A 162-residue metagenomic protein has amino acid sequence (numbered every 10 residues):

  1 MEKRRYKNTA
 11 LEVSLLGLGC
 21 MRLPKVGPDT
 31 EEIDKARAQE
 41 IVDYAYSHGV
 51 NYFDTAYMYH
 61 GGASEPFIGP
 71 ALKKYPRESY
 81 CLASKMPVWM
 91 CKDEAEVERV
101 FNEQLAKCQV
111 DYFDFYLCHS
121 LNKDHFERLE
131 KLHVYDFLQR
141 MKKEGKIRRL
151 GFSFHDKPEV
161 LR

Functional and structural regions predicted by a protein language model:
M1-Y80, K143: N-terminal binding-site loop/beta-alpha segment at the start of enzyme catalytic domains that lines or forms
E12, P24, G61, V88-M90 (+2 more regions): Surface-exposed, flexible loop/turn segments at secondary-structure boundaries
S14, K74, P87-V88, K107: Proline-rich low-complexity regions
S14-L18, F53-T55, Y80-S84, F113-C118 (+1 more regions): Hydrophobic faces of well-ordered beta-strands that scaffold small-molecule active sites in alpha/beta enzyme cores
R22-A36, K85-E96, D124-E127: Active-site mouth loops of central-metabolism enzymes
Y59, Y75-E94, H119: Structural motif corresponding to the early beta-alpha repeats
C91-R162: Glycine/proline-rich, positively charged, aromatic-decorated active-site loop/lid region on the catalytic face
